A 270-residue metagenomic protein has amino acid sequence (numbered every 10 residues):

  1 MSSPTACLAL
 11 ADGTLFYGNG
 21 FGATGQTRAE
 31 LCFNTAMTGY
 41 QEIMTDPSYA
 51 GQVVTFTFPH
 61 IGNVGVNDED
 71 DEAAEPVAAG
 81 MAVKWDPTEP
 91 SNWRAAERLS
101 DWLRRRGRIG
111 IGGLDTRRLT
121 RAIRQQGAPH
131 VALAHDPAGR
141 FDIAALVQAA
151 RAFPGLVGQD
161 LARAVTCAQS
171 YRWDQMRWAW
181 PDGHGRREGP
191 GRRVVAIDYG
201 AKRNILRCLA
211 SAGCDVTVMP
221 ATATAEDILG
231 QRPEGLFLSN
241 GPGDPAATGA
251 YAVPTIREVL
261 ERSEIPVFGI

Functional and structural regions predicted by a protein language model:
M1-Q231, G243: RNA-binding accessory domains that recognize and position tRNA/RNA substrates
G230, E234-G235, N240-I270: Cysteine-nucleophile active-site neighborhood
